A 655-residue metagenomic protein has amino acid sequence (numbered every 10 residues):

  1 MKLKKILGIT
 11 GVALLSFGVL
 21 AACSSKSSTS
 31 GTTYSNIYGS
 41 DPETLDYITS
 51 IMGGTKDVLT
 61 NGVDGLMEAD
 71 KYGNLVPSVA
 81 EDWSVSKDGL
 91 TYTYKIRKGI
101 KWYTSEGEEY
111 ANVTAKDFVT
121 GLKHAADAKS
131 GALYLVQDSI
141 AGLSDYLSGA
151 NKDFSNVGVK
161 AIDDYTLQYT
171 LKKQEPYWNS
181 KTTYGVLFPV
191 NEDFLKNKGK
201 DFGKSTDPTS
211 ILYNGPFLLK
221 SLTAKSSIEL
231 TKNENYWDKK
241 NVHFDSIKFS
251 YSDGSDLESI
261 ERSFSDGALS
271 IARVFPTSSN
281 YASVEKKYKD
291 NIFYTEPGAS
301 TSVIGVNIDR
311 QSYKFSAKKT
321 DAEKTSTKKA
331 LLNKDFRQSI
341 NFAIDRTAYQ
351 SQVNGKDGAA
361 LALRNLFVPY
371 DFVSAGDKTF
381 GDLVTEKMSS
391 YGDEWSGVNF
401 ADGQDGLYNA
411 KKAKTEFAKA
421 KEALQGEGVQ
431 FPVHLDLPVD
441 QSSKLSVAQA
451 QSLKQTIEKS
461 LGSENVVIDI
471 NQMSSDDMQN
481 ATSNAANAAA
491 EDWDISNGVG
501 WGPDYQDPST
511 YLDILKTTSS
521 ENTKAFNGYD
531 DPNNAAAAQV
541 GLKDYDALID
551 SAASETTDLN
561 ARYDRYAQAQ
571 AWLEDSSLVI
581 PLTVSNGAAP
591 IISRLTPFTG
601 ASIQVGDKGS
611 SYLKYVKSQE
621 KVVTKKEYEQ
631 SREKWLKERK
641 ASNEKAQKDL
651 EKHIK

Functional and structural regions predicted by a protein language model:
I37-K87, L212: N-terminal lobe/hinge region of extracytoplasmic solute-binding protein
G39-S40, K220-N235, S250-K319, T347 (+1 more regions): Extracellular/periplasmic solute-recognition and catalytic clefts
E81-V136, S263, S326-L332, R337: Aromatic- and charge-enriched surface segment that lines or borders ligand/interaction sites
A115-F118, Q168, D245-S246, A299-D377 (+4 more regions): Alpha-helical secondary-structure segments
D117, H124-L195: Surface-exposed binding/hinge segments that line and control ligand-binding clefts or catalytic entry sites
L171-S250, S259, K621-K655: Gly/Pro-rich hinge or "lid" segments in bacterial periplasmic/extracellular proteins
A224, S263, G358, E394-P503 (+3 more regions): Ligand/substrate-recognition segments at binding pockets and active sites
N341-E386, L445-Q455, A485-K655: Detector for C-terminal structural segments
